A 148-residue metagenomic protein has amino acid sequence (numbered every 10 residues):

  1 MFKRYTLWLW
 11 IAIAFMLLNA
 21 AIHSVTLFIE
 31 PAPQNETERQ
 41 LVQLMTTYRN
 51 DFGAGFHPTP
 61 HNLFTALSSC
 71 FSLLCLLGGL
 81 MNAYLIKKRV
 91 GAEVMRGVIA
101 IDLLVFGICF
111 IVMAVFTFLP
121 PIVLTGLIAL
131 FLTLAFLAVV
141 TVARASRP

Functional and structural regions predicted by a protein language model:
M1-F2, V142-P148: Short, charged juxtamembrane terminal tails flanking transmembrane helices
F2-Y5, L77-M95: Juxtamembrane helix-break-helix junctions at the cytosolic face of small multi-pass alpha-helical membrane proteins
L7-Q34: N-terminal signal-anchor transmembrane alpha helix
P31-L44, R89-G91: Juxtamembrane non-transmembrane "cap" segments at the membrane-aqueous interface of multi-pass membrane proteins
T47-L63: Juxtamembrane membrane-water interface segments that cap and precede transmembrane helices
F64-A83: Alpha-helical transmembrane segments of helical membrane proteins, especially in multi-pass transport, channel
K88-L127: Hydrophobic alpha-helical transmembrane segments of integral membrane proteins
I128-V139: Alpha-helical transmembrane segments and their membrane-interface exit regions
